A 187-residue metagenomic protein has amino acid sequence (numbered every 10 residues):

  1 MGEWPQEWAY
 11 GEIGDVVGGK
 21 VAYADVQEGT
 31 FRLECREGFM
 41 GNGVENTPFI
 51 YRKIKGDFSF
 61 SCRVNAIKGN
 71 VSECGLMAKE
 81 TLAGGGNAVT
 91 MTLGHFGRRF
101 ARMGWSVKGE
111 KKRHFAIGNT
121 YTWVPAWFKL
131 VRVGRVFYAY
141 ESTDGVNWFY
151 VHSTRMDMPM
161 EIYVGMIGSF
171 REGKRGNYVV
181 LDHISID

Functional and structural regions predicted by a protein language model:
M1-D187: Extracellular glycan-recognition regions
